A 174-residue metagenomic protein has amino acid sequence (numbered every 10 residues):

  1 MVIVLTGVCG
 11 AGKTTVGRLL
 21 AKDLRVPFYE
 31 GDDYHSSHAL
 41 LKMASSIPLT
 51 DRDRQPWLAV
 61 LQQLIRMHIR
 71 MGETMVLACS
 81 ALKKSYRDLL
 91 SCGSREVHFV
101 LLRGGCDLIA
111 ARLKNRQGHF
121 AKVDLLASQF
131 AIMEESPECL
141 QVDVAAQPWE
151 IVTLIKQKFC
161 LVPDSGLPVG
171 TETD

Functional and structural regions predicted by a protein language model:
V2: Walker A (P-loop) ATP-phosphate-binding motif of ABC ATPase nucleotide-binding domains
L5: Hydrophobic anchor at the beta1->P-loop junction of P-loop NTPases
C9: The conserved Walker
K13: Conserved lysine of the Walker
R18, K22-Q63: Conserved substrate/cofactor phosphate-moiety recognition/catalytic segment in nucleotide-dependent phosphotransferases
R52-S94, L102: Glycine-rich phosphate-binding loop used to anchor ATP phosphates in small-molecule kinases, encompassing both
G93-R112: Conserved phosphate-donor/acceptor-positioning beta-strand/loop module used by diverse small-molecule
N115-L154: Small-molecule kinase domains that catalyze NTP-dependent phosphoryl transfer to phosphate-bearing small molecules
